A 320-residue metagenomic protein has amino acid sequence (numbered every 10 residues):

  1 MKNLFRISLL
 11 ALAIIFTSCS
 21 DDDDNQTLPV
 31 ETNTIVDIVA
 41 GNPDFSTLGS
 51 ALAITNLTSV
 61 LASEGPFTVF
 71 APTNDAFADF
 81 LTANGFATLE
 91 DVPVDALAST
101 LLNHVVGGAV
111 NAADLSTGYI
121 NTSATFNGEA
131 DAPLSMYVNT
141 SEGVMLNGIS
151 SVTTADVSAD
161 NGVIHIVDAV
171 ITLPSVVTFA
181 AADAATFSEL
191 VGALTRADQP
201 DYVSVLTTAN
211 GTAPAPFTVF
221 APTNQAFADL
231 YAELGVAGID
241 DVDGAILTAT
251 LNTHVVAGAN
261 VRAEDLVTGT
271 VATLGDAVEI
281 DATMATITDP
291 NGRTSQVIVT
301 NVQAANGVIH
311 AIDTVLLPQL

Functional and structural regions predicted by a protein language model:
N3-I7, C19-L320: Mature, structured domains of secreted/extracytosolic soluble proteins
